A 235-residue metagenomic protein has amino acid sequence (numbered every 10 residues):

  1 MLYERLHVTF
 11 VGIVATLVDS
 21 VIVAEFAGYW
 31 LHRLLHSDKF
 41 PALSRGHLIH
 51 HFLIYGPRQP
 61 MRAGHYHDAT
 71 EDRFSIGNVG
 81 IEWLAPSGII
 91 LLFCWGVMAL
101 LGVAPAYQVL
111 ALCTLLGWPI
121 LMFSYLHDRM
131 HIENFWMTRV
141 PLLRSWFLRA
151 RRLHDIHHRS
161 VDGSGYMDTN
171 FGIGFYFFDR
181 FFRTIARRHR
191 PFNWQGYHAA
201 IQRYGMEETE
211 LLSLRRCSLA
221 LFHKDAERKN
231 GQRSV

Functional and structural regions predicted by a protein language model:
L2-V11, D19-V23, A27-E82, G102-V103 (+2 more regions): Cytosolic/stromal cytosol-facing helical appendages immediately following the last transmembrane segment
T16-S20, A24, P86-I90, C94 (+2 more regions): Hydrophobic alpha-helical membrane-embedded or membrane-associated segments
S75-A99: Transmembrane alpha-helical segments and their cytosolic interface motifs in multi-pass membrane proteins
W95-L112: Membrane-proximal helix-loop-helix units in multi-pass membrane proteins
